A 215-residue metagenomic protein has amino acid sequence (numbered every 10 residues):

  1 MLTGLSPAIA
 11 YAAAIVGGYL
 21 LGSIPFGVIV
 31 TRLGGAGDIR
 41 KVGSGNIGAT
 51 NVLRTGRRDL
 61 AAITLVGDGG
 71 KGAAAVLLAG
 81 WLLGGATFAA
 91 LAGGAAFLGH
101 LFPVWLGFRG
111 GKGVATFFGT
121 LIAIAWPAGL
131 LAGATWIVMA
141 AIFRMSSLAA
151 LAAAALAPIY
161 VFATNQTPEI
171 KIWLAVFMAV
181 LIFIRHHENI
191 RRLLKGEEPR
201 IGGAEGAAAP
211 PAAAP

Functional and structural regions predicted by a protein language model:
M1-A14, A74-L91, I122-G129, F162-L174: Helix-coil boundary and interhelical linker segments in multi-pass alpha-helical membrane proteins
I9-G35: N-terminal signal-anchor transmembrane alpha helix
G27-V30, G99-R109, T135-F143, H187-R191: C-terminal ends of transmembrane helices
V28-A61, R191-P215: Cytosolic, membrane-interface loops and tails of multi-pass inner-membrane proteins
G37-G48, W105-F118, M145-A153: Short, non-helical or kinked segments that cap or interrupt transmembrane helices
L53-G56, A79-L82, A95, G99 (+2 more regions): Interfacial segments of multi-pass membrane proteins
R54-G80, A92: Multi-pass membrane catalytic core of lipid/isoprenoid biosynthesis enzymes
L130-A132, S146-A153, T167-M178: Loop-to-transmembrane alpha-helix initiation sites
